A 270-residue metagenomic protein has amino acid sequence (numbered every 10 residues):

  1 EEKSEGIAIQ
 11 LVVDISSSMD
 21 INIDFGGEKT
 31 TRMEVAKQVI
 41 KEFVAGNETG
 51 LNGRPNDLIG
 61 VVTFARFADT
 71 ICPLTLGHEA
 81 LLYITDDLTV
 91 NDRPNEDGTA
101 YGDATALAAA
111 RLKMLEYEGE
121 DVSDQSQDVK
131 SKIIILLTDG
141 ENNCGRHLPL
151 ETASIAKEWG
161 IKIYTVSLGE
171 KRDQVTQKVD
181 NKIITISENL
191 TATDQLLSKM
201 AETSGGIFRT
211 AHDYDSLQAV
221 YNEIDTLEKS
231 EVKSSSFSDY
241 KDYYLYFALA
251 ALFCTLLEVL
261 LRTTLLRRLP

Functional and structural regions predicted by a protein language model:
E1-K3, S230-P270: C-terminal signal-anchor/stop-transfer transmembrane helix together with its immediate cytosolic, Lys/Arg-enriched
E1-L11, I15-G26, E118, V122 (+1 more regions): Acidic, polar low-complexity linker/tail segments
E2-G6, M19-L58, P73-H78: …and closely analogous acidic/polar surface helices at protein-protein or active-site interfaces in A-domain-like
A8-D14, S18, K37-F43, L58-A65 (+5 more regions): Soluble periplasmic/extracytoplasmic beta-strand elements of cell-envelope proteins
N22-M33, F67-I71, L88-G98, G140-N142 (+2 more regions): Second-shell loop/turn segments in exported
T49-N91, A109-Y117, D124, Q174-D194 (+1 more regions): Short beta-strand-loop
E96-T99, D103-A110, L115, G119-I133 (+1 more regions): VWA/integrin I-like adhesion module and closely mimicked acidic/polar interface patches used
A211-Y243: Juxtamembrane amphipathic/hinge helix adjacent to a transmembrane helix
